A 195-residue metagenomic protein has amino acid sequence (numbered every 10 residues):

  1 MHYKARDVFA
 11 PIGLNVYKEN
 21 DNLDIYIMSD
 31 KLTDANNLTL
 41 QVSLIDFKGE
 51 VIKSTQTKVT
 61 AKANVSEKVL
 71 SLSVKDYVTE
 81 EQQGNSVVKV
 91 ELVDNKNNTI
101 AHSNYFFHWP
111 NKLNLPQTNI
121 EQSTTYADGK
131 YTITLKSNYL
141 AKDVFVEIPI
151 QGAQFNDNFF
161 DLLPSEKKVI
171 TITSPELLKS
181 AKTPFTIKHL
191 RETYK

Functional and structural regions predicted by a protein language model:
M1-K136, A141-N156, L162-I172, L177: Carbohydrate-binding surfaces of carbohydrate-active enzymes
V90-N97, I187-K195: Enriched for extracellular/lumenal, surface-exposed ectodomains of secreted and cell-surface proteins
D143, P184-I187: Extracellular/lumenal ectodomain signal focusing on beta-strand-rich modules and carbohydrate-recognition contexts
L177-T183: Short, Lys/Arg- and Gly-enriched loop/turn segments at beta-strand edges
